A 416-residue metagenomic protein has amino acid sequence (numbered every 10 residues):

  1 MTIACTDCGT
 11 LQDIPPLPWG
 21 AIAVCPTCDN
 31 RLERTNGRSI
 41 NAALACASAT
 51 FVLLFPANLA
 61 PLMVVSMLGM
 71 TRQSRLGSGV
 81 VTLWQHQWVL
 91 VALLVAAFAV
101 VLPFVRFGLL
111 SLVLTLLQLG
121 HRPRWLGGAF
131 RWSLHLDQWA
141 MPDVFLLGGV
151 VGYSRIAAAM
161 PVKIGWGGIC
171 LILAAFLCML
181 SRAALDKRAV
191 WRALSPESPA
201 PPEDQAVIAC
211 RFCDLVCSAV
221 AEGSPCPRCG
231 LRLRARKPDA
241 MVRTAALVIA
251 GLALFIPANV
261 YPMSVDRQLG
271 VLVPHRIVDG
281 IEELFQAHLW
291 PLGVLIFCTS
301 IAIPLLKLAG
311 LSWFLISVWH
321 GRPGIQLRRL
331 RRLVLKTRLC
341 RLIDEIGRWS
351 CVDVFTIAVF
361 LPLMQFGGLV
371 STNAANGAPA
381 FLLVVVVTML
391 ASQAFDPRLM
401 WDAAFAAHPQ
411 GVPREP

Functional and structural regions predicted by a protein language model:
M1-P416: Long C-terminal interaction/binding lobes of large macromolecular proteins
